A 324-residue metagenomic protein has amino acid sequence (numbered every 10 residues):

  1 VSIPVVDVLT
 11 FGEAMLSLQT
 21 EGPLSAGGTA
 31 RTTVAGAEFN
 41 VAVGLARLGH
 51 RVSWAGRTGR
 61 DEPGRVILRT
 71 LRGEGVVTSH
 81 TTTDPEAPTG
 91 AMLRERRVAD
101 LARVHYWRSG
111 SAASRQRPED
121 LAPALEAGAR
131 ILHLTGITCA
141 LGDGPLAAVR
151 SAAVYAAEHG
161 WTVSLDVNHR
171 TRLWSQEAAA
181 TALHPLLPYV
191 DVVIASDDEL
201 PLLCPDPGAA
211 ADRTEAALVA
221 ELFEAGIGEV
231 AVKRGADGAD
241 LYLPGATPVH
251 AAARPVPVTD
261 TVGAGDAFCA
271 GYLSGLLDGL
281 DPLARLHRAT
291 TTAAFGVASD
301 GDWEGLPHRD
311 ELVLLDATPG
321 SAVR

Functional and structural regions predicted by a protein language model:
V1-L9, V154-E158, D206-R324: Conserved phosphate-binding/catalytic region of the ribokinase-like
V1-V77, R324: Glycine-rich phosphate/adenosyl-contacting loop at the front of the ribokinase-like
V5, G128-A129, V190, I227: Short, well-ordered alpha-helix to beta-strand connector turns
Q19-T29, L134, A246-V256: Glycine/charged-rich beta-loop-alpha catalytic/anionic-binding loops adjacent to active sites
V43, A91-E95, A239-Y242: Short beta-strand scaffold segments in enzyme catalytic cores
L45, S196, G265: Short, conserved phosphate/pyrophosphate- and ester-handling motifs at nucleotide-, phospho-/glycolipid
R51-G136, L314-R324: Conserved N-terminal subdomain of the carbohydrate kinase-like
I131-A220, D237-A239: Conserved beta-alpha-beta core of the PfkB/ribokinase-like small-molecule kinase fold
